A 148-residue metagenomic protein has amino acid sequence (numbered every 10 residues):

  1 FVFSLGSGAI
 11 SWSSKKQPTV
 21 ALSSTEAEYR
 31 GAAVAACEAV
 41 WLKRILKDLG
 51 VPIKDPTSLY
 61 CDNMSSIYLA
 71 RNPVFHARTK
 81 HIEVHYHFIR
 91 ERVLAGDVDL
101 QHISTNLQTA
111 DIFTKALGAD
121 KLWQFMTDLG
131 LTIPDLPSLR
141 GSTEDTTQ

Functional and structural regions predicted by a protein language model:
F1-S7: Acidic, metal-ligating active-site segments
G8-I10, L22: Short, well-ordered secondary-structure "scaffold" segments embedded in the functional core of diverse domains
K15-Q148: RNase H-like nuclease module associated with reverse transcription
